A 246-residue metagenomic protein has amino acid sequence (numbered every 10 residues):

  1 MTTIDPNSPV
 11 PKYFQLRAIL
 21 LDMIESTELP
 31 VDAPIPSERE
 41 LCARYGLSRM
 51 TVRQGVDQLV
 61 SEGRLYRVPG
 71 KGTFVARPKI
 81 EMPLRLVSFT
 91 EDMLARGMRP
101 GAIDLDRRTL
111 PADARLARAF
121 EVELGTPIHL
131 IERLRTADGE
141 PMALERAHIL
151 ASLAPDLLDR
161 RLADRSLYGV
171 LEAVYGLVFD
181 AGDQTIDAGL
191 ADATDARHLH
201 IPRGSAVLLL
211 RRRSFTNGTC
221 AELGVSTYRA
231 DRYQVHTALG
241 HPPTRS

Functional and structural regions predicted by a protein language model:
M1-R49, A95: Extreme N-terminal segment that seeds HTH/winged-HTH DNA-binding domains in transcriptional regulators
Y13, S37, K71-V87: Short, cationic-aromatic polyanion-contact patches
L29-A33, E62-G70, A76-R77: Beta-hairpin "wing" of winged helix-turn-helix
E38, L86-P100: Short glycine- and basic-residue-enriched patches
V56: DNA major-groove recognition helix of helix-turn-helix
P100-S246: C-terminal all-alpha effector/ligand-binding and dimerization domain of prokaryotic HTH-type transcriptional repressors
